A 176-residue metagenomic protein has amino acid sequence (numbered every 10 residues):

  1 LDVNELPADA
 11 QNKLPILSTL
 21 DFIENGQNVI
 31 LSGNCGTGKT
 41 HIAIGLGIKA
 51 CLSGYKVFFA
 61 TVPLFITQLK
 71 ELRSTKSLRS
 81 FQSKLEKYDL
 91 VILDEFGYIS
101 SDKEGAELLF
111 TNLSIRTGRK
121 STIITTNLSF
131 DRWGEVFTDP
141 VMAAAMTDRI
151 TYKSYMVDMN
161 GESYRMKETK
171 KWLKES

Functional and structural regions predicted by a protein language model:
L1, A43, T61: Conserved hydrophobic/aromatic pocket- or pore-lining residues that grip, position, or stack substrates in active sites
L1-L20: N-terminal pre-Walker A segment at the start of P-loop NTPase domains
L20-D21, R119: Non-DNA-binding regulatory cores of transcription-related proteins, predominantly C-terminal effector-binding
N25-I42: Walker A/P-loop nucleotide-binding motif
G26-I30, L46-L69: Conserved post-Walker A coupling segment in P-loop NTPases
N28-I30, L90, S121: Residue-level preference for the first positions of well-ordered beta-strands
K56, A60, L64-L72, K76-E86 (+1 more regions): Replace "adjacent to P-loop NTPase cores in ATP/GTP-dependent enzymes" with "adjacent to NTP-binding cores
